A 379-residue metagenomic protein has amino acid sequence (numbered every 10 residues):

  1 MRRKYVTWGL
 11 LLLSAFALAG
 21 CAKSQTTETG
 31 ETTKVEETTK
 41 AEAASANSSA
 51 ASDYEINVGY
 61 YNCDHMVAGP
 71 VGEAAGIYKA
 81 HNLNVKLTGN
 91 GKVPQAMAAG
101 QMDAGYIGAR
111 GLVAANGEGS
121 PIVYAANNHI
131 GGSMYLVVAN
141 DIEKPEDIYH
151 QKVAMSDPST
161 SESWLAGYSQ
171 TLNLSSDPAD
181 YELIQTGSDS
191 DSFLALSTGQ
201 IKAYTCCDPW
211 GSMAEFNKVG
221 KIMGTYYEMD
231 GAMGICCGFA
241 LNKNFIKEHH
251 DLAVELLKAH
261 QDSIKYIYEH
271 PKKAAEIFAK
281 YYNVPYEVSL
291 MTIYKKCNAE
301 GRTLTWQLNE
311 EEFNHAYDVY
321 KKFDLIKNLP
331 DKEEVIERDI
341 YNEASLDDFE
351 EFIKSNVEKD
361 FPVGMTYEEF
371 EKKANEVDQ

Functional and structural regions predicted by a protein language model:
M1-A19: Sec-dependent bacterial lipoprotein signal peptides
A19-T33: Bacterial lipoprotein signal-peptidase II cleavage site
G30-S48: Post-signal peptide N-terminal segment of mature Sec-exported envelope proteins
E42-S188, A195, K202-D208, V219-T225 (+2 more regions): Short, glycine-/small- and polar/acidic-enriched structural segments that line small-molecule recognition paths
K92-Q95, Y181-L183, M291-N298, D331-E343: Short linear loop/turn motifs
R110-G111, A179, S190-Y282: Pocket-lining segment of extracytoplasmic ligand-binding domains
H249-D331: Secondary-structure end/capping motifs
K321-Q379: Conserved C-terminal helix/tail region of periplasmic/extracytoplasmic solute-binding proteins
